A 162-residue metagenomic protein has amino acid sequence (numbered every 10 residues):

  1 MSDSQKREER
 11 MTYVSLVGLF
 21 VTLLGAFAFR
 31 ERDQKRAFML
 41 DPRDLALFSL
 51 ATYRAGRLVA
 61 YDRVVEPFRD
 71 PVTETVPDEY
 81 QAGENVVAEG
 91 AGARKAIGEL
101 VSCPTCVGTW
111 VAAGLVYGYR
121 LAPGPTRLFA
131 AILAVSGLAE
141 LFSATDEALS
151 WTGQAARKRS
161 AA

Functional and structural regions predicted by a protein language model:
M1-A162: Short amphipathic, positively biased membrane-proximal segments that drive organelle/inner-membrane targeting
